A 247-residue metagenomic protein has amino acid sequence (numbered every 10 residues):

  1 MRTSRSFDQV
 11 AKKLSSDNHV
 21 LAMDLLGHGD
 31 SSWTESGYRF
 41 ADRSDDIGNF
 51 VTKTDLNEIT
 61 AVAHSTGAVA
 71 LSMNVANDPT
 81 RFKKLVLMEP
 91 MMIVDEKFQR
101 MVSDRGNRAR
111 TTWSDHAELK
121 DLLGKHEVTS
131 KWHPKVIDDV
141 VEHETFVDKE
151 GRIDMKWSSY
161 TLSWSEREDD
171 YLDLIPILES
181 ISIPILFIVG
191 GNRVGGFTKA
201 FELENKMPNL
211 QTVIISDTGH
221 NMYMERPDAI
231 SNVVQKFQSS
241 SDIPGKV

Functional and structural regions predicted by a protein language model:
M1-S32: Conserved HGGG/HGGXW glycine-rich cap/lid loop of the alpha/beta-hydrolase fold
D24, T60, K83-V86: Residue in the alpha/beta-hydrolase core beta-strand immediately N-terminal to the catalytic nucleophile
D42-I59: Conserved acidic catalytic loop of the alpha/beta-hydrolase fold
A63-G67, L71: Gly/Ala-rich beta-loop-alpha elbow adjacent to hydrolase catalytic centers
S72-A76, F82-A117: Flexible "cap/lid" loop of the alpha/beta hydrolase fold
T112-D169: Conserved alpha/beta-hydrolase catalytic His-Asp/Glu region
F146-N205, Q211-I214: Conserved serine/cysteine hydrolase catalytic core
T218-P227, S231: Catalytic histidine-centered segment of alpha/beta-hydrolase-like enzymes
